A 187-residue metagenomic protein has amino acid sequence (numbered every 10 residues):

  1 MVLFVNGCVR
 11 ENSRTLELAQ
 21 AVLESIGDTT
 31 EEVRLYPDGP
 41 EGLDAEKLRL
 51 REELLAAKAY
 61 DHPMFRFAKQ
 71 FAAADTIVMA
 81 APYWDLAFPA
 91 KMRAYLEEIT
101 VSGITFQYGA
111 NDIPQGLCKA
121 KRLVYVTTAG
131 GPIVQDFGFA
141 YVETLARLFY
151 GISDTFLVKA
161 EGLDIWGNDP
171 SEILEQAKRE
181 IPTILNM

Functional and structural regions predicted by a protein language model:
M1, T29-E31, K121-L123, S153-D154: Residues at the starts of beta-strands that form the adenosine-phosphate
M1-V101, R179-M187: N-terminal beta1-alpha1-beta2 submodule of the flavodoxin-like/Rossmannoid cofactor-binding fold
V9-N12, A129-I133, L163-I165: Short histidine/acidic/glycine/proline-rich micro-motifs that form metal- and phosphate-coordinating active-site loops
V33, V126, V158: Hydrophobic residues at beta-strand termini and immediately following loops that shape nucleotide-binding pockets
A72, A90, C118, Y150-S153: Structured loop/turn residues at beta-strand edges in well-structured enzyme cores
V101-N111: Conserved nucleotide-sugar donor-interacting segment of glycosyltransferase catalytic cores, predominantly GT-B
G109-G151: Short, glycine-/small-residue-rich phosphate/pyrophosphate-handling segment
D136, Y141-M187: Glycine-rich phosphate/pyrophosphate-binding loop and the adjoining helix
